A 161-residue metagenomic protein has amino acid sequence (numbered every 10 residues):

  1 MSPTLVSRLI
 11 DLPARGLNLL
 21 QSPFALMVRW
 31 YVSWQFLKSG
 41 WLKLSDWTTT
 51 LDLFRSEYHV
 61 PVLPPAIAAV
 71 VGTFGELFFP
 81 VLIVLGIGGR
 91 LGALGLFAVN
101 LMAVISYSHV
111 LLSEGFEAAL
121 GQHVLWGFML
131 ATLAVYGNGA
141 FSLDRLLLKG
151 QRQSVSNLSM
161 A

Functional and structural regions predicted by a protein language model:
M1-S45, V62-F74, F78, L85-A161: Extended, low-polarity transmembrane helix blocks
D46, T50: Extracytosolic helix-loop segments that constitute the early lumenal/periplasmic catalytic or substrate-binding loops
L51-V62, R90: Short juxtamembrane and helix-loop transition motifs at transmembrane-helix boundaries in membrane proteins
